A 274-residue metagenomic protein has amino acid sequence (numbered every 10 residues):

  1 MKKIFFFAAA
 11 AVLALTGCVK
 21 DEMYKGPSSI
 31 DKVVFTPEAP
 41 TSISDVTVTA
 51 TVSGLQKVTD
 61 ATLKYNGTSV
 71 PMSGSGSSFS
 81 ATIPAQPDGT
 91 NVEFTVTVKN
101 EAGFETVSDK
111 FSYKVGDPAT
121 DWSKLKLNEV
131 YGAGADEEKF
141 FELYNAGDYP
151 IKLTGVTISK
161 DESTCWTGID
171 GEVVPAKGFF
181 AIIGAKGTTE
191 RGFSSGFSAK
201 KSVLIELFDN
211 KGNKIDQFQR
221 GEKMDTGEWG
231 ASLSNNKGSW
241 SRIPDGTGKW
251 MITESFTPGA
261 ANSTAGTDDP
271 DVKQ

Functional and structural regions predicted by a protein language model:
M1-G17: Sec-dependent bacterial lipoprotein signal peptides
A11-L13, A61, I151: Intrinsic-disorder/low-complexity peptide segments enriched for small residues
A14-T16, F35, K64, S73 (+1 more regions): Compositionally biased amphipathic helical and low-complexity segments enriched in hydrophobic
C18-D45, T51-S53, K57, P84-Q274: Intrinsically disordered, low-complexity linkers and terminal tails enriched in Ser/Thr/Pro/Gly with interspersed basic
D60-P87: Aromatic- and glycine-rich beta-strand/loop motifs that create alpha-glucan
